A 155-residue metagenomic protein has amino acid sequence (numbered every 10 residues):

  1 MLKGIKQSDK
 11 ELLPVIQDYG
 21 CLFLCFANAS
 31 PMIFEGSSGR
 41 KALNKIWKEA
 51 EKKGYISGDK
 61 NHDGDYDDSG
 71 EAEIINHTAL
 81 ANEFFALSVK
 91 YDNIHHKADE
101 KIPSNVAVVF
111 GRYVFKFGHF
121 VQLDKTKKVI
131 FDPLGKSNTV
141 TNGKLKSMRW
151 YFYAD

Functional and structural regions predicted by a protein language model:
M1-D68: Active-site-adjacent structural segments surrounding the nucleophilic cysteine of cysteine proteases and isopeptidases
K10, Y55, F85-A86, L145-S147: Short glycine-aromatic motifs
N28, Y113-K116, G135-N138: Solvent-exposed loop/turn segments at secondary-structure junctions within structured extracellular/periplasmic domains
S37-S38, V89, N138: Secondary-structure boundary/capping signal
A50-D92: Helix-adjacent hinge/juxtasegments
N76-L80, N93-D99, K136-T141: Intrinsically disordered, low-complexity boundary segments flanking structured domains
V89-K128: Active-site-adjacent substructure of cysteine-protease-like catalytic cores
K101-N105, D124-D155: Noncatalytic regulatory segments and standalone regulatory/sensor domains
